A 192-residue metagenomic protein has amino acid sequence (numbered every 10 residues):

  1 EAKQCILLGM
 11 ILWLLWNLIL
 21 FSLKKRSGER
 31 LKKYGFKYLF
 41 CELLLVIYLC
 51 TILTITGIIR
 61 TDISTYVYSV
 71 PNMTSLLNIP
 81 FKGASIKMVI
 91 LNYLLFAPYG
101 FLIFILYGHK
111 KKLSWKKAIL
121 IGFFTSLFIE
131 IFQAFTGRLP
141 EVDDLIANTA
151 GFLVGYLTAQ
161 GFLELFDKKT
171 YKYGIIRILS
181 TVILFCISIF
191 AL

Functional and structural regions predicted by a protein language model:
E1-G137, L157-L192: Bulky hydrophobic segments
G9-M10, L145-T149: Hydrophobic core segments of alpha-helical transmembrane domains in multi-pass membrane proteins
R138-V142: Replace "multi-pass membrane enzymes" with "multi-pass membrane proteins
